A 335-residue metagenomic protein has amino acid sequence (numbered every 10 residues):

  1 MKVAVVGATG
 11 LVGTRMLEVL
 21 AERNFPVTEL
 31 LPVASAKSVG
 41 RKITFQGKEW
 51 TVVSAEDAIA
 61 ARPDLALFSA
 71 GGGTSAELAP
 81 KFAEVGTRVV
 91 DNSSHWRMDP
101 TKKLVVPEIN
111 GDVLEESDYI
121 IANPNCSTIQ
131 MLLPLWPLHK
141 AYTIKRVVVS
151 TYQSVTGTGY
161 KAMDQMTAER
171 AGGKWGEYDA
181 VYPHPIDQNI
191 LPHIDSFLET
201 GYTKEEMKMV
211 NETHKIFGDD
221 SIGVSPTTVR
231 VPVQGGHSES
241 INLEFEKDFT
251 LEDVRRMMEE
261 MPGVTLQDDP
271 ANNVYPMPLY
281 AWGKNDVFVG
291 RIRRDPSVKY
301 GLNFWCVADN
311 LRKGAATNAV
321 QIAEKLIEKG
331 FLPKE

Functional and structural regions predicted by a protein language model:
M1-I186, S221-G223, R256, V287-F288 (+4 more regions): N-terminal Rossmann-like NAD(P) cofactor-binding subdomain of oxidoreductases, focused on the glycine-rich
A66, V155-E335: Charged docking surfaces used in two-component/phosphorelay signaling
